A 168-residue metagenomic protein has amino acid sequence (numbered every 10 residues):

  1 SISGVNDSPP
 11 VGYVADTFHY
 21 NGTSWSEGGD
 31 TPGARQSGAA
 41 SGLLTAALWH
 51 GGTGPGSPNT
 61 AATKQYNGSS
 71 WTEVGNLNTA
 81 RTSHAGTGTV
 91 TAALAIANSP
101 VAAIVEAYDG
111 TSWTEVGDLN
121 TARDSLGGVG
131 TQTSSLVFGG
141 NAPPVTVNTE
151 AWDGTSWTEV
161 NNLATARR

Functional and structural regions predicted by a protein language model:
S1-R168: Polar, enzyme-active/binding microenvironments
